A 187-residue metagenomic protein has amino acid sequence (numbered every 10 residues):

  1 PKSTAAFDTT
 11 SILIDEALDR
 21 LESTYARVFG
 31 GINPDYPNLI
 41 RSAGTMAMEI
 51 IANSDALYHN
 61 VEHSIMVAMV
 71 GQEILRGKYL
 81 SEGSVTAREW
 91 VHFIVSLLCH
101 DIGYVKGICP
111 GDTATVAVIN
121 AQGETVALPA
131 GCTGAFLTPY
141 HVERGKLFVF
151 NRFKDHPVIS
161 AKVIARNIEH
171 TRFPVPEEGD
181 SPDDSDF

Functional and structural regions predicted by a protein language model:
P1-A56: Non-catalytic interface/linker regions that flank or bridge core catalytic/transmembrane domains
S42-M69, A127-A135: Active-site flanking loop/helix segments enriched in acidic
M48, A68-R76, K146, F150: Amphipathic, well-packed alpha-helical segments that form the structural scaffold of globular domains
N53-H92: Alpha-helical phosphate/pyrophosphate-handling elements in metalloenzyme active cores
V67, W90-C109, G145, R166-P174: His-Asp-centered metal-binding catalytic motifs of divalent-metal-dependent phosphohydrolases/nucleases
T86, I108-V118: "Short basic amphipathic alpha-helical interaction patches in structured regions
I94, Y140-F187: Histidine/acidic-rich helix-loop-helix segments that form or flank divalent-metal centers in metalloenzyme catalytic
V116-E143: Divalent-cation-assisted or electrostatically stabilized phosphate/pyrophosphate-binding catalytic cores
